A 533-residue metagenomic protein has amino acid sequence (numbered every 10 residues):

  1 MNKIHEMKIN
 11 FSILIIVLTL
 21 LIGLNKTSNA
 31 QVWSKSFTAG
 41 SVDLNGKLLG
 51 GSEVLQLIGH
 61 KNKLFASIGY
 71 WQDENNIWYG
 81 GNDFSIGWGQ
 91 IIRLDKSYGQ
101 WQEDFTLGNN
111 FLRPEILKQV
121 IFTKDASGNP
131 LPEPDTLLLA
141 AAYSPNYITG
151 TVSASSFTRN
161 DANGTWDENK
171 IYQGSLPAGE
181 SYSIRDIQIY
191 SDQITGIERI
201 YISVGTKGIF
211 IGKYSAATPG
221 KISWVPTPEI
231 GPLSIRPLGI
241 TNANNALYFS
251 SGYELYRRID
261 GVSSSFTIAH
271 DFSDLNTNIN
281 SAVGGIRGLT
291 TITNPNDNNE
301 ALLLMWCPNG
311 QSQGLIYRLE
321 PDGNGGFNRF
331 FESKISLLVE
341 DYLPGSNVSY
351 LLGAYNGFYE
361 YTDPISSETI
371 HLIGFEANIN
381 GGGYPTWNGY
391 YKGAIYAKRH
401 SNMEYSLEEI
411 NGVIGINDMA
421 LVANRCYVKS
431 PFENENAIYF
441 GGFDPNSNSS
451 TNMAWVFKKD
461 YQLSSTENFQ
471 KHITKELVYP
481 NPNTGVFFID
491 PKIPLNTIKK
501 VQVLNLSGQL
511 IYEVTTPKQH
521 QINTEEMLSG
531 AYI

Functional and structural regions predicted by a protein language model:
H5, F11, K26, N468-I533: C-terminal outer-membrane/trafficking sorting elements
V42-G87: Beta-strand-rich domains and repeat architectures in extracellular enzymes and scaffolds, especially beta-propellers
G51-H60, L112-D135, E180-G196, P237-N244 (+3 more regions): Structural signature of eukaryotic scaffold interfaces centered on beta-propeller domains
N62-S67, W71, S127-A141, Q193-I202 (+4 more regions): Entry beta-strands of beta-propeller and related beta-repeat scaffolds
E74-I92, N146-T158, T206-S215, G252-S265 (+4 more regions): Structural motif
F84-T136: Blade-loop segments of beta-propeller domains
S333-N356, E404-P431: Conserved blade-ending motifs and adjacent loop-strand segments that build the rim/top face of beta-propeller domains
G415-L463: Blade-level signature of beta-propeller repeat domains, shared across WD40, Kelch, NHL, RCC1 and BNR/Asp-box propellers
